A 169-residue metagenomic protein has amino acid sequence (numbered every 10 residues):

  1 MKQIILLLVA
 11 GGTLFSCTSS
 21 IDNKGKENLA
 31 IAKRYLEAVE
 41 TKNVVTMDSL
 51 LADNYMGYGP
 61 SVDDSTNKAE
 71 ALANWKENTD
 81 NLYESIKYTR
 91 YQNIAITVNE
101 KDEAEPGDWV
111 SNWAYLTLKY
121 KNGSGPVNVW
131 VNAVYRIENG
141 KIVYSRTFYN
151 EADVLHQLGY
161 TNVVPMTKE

Functional and structural regions predicted by a protein language model:
M1-E27: Bacterial Sec-dependent N-terminal signal peptides
C17-E169: C-terminal and inter-domain tail/linker signature
